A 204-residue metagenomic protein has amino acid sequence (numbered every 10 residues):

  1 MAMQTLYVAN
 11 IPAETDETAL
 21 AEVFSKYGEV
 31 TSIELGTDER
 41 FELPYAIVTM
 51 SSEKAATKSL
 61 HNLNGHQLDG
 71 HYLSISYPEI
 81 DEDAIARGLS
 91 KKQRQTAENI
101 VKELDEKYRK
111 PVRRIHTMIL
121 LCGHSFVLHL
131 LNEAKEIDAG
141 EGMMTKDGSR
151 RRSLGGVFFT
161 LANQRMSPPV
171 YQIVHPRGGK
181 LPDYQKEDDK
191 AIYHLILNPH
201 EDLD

Functional and structural regions predicted by a protein language model:
M1-Y77: Canonical RRM/RBD RNA-binding surface and closely related RRM-like beta-sheet modules in eukaryotic RNA-binding proteins
I80, A84-D204: Basic, alpha-helical nucleic-acid-binding regions used in initiation and control of genome expression
